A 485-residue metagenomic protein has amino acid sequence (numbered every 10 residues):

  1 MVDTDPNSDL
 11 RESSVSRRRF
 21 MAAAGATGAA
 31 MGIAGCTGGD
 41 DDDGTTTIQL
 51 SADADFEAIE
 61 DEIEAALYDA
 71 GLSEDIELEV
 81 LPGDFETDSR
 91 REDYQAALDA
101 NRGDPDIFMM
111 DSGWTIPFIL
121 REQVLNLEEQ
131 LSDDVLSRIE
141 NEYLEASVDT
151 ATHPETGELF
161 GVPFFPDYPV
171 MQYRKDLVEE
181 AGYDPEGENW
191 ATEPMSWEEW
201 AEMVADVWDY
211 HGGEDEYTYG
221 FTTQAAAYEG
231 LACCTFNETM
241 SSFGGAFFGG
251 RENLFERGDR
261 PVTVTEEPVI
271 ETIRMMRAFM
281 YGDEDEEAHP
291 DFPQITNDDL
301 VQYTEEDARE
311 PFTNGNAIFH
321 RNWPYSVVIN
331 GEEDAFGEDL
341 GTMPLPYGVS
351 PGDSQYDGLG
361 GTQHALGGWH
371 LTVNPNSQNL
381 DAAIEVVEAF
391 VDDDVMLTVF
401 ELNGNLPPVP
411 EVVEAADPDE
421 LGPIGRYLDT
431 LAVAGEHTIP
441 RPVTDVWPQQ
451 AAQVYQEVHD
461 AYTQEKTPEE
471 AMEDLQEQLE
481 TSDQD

Functional and structural regions predicted by a protein language model:
V2-S16, M21-Q123, D133-N141, T398 (+3 more regions): Conserved N-terminal structural module of periplasmic/extracytoplasmic solute-binding proteins
S51, P154, N405-V412, G425-E480: C-terminal capping/gating helix-and-loop segments adjacent to ligand/active sites or protein-protein/ligand interfaces
I59-E60, E214, V387-P410: Periplasmic-binding protein-like
I59-Y68, C234-T235, I270-Q378: Extracytoplasmic/periplasmic substrate-binding proteins
L98-M110, E122-L125, Y217, N314-N322 (+1 more regions): Alpha-to-beta junction loops
G113-V170, A232, D353-Y356, E420: Hinge/lid segment of periplasmic solute-binding proteins
E128-Y143, E188-E193, G245-E271, E333-D334 (+5 more regions): Short, solvent-exposed loop/beta-turn-alpha elements that line the ligand-binding surface or hinge of extracytoplasmic
D149, H153-N237, G245-F292, P375-D381 (+3 more regions): Helix-loop-helix "hinge/cap" segment bordering the ligand-binding cleft or interdomain interface
